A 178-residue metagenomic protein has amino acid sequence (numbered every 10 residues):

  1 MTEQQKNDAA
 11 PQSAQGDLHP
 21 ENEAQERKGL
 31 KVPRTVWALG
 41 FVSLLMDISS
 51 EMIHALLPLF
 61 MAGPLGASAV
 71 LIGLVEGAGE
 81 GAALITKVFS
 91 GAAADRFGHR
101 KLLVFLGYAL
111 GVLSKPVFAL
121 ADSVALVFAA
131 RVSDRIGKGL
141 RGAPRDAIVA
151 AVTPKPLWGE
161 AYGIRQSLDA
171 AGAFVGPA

Functional and structural regions predicted by a protein language model:
E26-E80: Helix-loop boundary and gating motifs at the non-cytosolic
A55, A173-A178: Glycine/proline-centered helix-kink
E80-V88, A173-F174: Residue-level signature of mid-helix packing/kink "hotspots" within the transmembrane helices of 12-pass Major
T86-G98: Helix-to-loop junctions at the C-terminal end of transmembrane segments in multipass secondary transporters
L102-P116: Structural signature of the two symmetry-related core transmembrane helices
V117-A130: Helix-loop junctions at membrane interfaces in 12-TM secondary transporters
A130-A171: Cytoplasmic helix-loop-helix junction between adjacent transmembrane helices in 12-TM secondary transporters
